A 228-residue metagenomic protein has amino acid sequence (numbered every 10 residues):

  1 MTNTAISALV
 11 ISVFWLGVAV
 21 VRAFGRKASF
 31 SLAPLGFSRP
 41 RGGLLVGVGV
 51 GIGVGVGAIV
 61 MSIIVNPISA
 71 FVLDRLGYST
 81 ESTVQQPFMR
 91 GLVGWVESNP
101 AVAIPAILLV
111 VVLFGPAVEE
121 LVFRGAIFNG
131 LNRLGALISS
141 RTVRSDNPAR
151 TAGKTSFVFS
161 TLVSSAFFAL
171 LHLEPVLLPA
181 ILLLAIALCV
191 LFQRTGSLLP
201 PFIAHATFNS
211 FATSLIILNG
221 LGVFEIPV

Functional and structural regions predicted by a protein language model:
M1-S29, F37: Alpha-helical transmembrane segments in multi-pass membrane proteins
A8-S12, L16, G51-I59, I63 (+6 more regions): Alpha-helical transmembrane spans of integral membrane proteins, capturing the lipid-embedded, hydrophobic core of TM
V13-V18, L76, A185-R194: Alpha-helical transmembrane segments and their membrane-interface exit regions
L16, V20, I59, I63 (+4 more regions): Membrane-embedded alpha-helical segments of multi-pass transporters/permeases
F24-G25, S29, G42, N129 (+1 more regions): Membrane-interface extramembranous regions at the lipid-water interface
S29-G115, R133-N147, G220-V228: Juxtamembrane helix-loop-helix connectors linking adjacent transmembrane helices in multi-pass membrane enzymes
L92-V228: Transmembrane helix-loop-helix hairpins at the membrane interface of multi-pass integral membrane proteins
